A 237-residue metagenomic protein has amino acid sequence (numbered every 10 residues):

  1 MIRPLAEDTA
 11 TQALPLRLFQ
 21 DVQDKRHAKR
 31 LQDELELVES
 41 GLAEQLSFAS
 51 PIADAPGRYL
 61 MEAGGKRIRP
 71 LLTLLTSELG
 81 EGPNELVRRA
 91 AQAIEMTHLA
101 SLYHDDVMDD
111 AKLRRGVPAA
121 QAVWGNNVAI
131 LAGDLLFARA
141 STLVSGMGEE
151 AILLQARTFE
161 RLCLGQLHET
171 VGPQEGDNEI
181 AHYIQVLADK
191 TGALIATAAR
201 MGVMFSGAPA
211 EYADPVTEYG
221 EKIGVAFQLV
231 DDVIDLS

Functional and structural regions predicted by a protein language model:
M1-Q45: N-terminal amphipathic/basic leader segments beginning at the initiator methionine
V22, E34-L37, A43-S237: Mg2+-dependent prenyl diphosphate-binding active-site environment of isoprenoid biosynthetic enzymes
